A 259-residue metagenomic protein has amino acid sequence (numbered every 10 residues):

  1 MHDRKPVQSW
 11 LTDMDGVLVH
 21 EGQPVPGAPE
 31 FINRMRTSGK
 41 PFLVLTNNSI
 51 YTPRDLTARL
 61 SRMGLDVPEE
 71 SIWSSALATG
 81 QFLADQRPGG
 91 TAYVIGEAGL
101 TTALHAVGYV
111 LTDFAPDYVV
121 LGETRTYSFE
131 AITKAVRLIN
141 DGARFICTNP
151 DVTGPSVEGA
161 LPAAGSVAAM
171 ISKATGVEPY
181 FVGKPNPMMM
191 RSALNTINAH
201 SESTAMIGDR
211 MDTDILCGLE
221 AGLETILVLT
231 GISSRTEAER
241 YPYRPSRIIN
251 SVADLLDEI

Functional and structural regions predicted by a protein language model:
H2-K40, S49-W73, L77-I259: Asp-based, Mg2+/Mn2+-dependent phosphohydrolase catalytic module
